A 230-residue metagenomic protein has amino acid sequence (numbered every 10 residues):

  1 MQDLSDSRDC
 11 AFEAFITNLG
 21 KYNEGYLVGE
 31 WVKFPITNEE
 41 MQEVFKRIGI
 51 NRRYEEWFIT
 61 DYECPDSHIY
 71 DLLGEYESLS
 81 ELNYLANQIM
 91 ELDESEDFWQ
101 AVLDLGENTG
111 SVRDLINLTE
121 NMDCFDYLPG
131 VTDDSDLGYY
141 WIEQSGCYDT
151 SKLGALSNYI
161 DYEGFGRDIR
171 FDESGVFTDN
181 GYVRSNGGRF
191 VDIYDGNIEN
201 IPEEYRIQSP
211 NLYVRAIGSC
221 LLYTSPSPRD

Functional and structural regions predicted by a protein language model:
Q2-L27, W31-N51: Short N-terminal edge-element motif at the start of the domain
R8, Y139-G218: Acidic, proline/glycine-rich low-complexity IDRs
F12-Y22, D134-S151: Glycine-rich loop/turn
T17-N23, Y62-C64, N186, S219: Short, flexible beta-strand-to-coil junctions
E30-W31, R215, S225: Short cationic amphipathic helices and targeting signals
M41-G106: Structured domain cores in non-transmembrane regions
A86-L137: Metal-dependent nuclease catalytic core centered on acidic motifs
Y223-D230: Conserved small/polar residues in nucleotide/adenosyl-binding loops
